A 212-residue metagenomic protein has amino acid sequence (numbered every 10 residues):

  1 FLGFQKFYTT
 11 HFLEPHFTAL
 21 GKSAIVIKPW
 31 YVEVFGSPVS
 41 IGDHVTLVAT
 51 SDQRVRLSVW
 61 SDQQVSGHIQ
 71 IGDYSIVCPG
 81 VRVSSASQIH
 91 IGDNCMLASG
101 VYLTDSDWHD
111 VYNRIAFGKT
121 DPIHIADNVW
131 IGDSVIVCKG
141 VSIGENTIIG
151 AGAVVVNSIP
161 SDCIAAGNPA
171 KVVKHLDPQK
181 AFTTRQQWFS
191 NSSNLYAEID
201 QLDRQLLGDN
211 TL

Functional and structural regions predicted by a protein language model:
F1-T104, A126-D127, E145, S161 (+2 more regions): Domain-scale signature associated with acetyltransferase and cell-envelope carbohydrate enzymes
Q64, I115-N128: Glycine-rich NAD(P)-binding loop of Rossmann-like domains
G80-A86, S134-I148, A153-N157: Beta-rich strand-turn-strand
V101, W108-H109, A153-V154, P160: Flexible glycine-rich beta->alpha loop in the catalytic core of nucleotide-sugar glycosyltransferases
D107-W108, R114-I115, H175-L176: Conserved catalytic-core motifs of eukaryotic protein kinase domains, centered on the activation segment
P122-I123, G140-V141, D162: A short, glycine- and basic residue-enriched loop/turn that sits immediately adjacent to a domain's principal
W130-G132: A mid-sequence, solvent-exposed acidic-amphipathic segment
